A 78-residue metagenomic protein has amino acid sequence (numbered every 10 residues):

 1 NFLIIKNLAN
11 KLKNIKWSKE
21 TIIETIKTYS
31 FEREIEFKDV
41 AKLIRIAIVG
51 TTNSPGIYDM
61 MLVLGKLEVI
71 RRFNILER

Functional and structural regions predicted by a protein language model:
N1-R78: Conserved nucleotide- and phosphate/pyrophosphate-binding catalytic cores in adenylate/nucleotidyl-handling enzymes
